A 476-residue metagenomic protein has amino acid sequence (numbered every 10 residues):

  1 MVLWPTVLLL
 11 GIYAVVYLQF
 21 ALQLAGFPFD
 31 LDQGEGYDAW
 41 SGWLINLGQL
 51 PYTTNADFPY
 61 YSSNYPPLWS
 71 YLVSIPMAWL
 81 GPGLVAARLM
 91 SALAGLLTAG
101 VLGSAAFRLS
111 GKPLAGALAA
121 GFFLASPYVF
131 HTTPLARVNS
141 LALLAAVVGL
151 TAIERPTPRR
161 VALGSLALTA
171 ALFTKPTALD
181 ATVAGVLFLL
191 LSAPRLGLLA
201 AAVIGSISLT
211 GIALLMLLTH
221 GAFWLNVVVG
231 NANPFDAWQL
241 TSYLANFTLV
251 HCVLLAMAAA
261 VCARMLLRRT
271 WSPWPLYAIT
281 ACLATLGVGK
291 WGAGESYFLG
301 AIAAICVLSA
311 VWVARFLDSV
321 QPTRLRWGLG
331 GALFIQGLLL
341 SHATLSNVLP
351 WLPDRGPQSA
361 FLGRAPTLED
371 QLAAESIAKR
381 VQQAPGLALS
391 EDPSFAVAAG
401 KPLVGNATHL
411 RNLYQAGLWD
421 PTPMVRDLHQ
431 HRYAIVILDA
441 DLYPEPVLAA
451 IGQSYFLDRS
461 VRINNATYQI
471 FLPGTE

Functional and structural regions predicted by a protein language model:
L8-L9, V85, L89-S110, V148: Transmembrane-helix motifs of polytopic, lipid-linked glycan transferases
G11, A99-G100, L249-W271, P275 (+2 more regions): Hydrophobic, aromatic-rich transmembrane alpha-helices and their immediate juxtamembrane boundary segments
G36-Y61, L68: Extracytosolic helix-loop segments that constitute the early lumenal/periplasmic catalytic or substrate-binding loops
G100-A125, L143-L144, R159-L163, W271-L276 (+1 more regions): Transmembrane-helix signature of polytopic, membrane-embedded enzymes that assemble or transfer cell-envelope glycans
H131-L141: Short acidic/glycine- and proline-prone juxtamembrane loop motifs at membrane-interface regions of multi-pass membrane
A152, R160-P176, A181-L190, G205-G211 (+1 more regions): Membrane-interface alpha helices of multi-pass inner-membrane proteins
V161, A181-S206, P234, A259-T270 (+2 more regions): Perimembrane helix-loop-helix junctions
Q336-E476: Extracytoplasmic
